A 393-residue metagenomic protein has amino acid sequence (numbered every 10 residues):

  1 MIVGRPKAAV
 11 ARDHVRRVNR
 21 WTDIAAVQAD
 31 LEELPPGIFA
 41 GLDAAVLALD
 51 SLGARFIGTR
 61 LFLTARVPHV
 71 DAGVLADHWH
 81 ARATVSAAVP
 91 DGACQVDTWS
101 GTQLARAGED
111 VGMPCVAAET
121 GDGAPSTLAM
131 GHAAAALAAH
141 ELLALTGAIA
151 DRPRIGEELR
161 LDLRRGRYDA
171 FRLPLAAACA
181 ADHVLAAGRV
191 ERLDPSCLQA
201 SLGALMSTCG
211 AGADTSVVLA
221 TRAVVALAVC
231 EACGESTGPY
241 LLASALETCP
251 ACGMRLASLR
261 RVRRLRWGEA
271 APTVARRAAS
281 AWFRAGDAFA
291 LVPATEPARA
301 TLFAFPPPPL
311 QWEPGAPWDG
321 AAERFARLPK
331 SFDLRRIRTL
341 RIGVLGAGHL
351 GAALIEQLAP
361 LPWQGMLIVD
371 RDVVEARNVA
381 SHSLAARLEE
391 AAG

Functional and structural regions predicted by a protein language model:
M1, G131, A135, A139 (+1 more regions): Glycine-rich adenosine-cofactor-binding loop
M1-R20, W363-G393: Glycine-rich phosphate-binding loop and adjoining beta1-alpha1-beta2 segment of Rossmann-like nucleotide-binding folds
V3-P6, V10, G53, M130-L137 (+3 more regions): Conserved active-site and cofactor/substrate-binding residues in soluble primary-metabolism enzymes
G4-R5, I155-E158, T339, E389-E390: A glycine-biased structural micro-motif
D13, R60, A144, E356-P360: Short, well-ordered alpha-helices that flank and scaffold nucleotide-derived cofactor binding pockets
N19-R20, I24-E32, P36-L137, E141-A150 (+3 more regions): E1/E1-like adenylate-forming module used to activate ubiquitin-like modifiers and sulfur-carrier proteins
P36, A124, E313-I342, H349: A short, basic/flexible loop-to-alpha-helix module at the beginning of a structural domain
A232: Metallocofactor- and cofactor-centric catalytic cores in central/energy metabolism, strongly enriched
